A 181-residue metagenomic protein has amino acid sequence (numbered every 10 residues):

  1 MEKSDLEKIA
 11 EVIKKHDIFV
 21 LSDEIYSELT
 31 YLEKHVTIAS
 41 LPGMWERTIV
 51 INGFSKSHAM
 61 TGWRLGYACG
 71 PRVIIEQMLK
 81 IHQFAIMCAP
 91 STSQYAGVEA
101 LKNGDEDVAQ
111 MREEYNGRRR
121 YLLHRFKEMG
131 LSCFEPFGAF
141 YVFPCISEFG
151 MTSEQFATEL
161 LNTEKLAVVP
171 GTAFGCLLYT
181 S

Functional and structural regions predicted by a protein language model:
M1-S181: PLP-dependent class I/II
